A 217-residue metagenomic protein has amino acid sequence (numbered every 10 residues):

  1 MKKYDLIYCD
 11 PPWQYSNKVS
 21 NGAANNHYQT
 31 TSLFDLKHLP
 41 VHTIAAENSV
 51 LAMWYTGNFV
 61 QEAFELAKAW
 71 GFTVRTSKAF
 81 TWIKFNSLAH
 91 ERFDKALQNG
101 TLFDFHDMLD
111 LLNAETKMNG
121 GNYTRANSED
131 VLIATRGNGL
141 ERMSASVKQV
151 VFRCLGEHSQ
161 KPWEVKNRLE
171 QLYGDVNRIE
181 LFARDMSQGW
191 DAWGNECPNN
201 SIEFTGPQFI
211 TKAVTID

Functional and structural regions predicted by a protein language model:
M1-D217: Class I S-adenosyl-L-methionine-dependent methyltransferase catalytic core
